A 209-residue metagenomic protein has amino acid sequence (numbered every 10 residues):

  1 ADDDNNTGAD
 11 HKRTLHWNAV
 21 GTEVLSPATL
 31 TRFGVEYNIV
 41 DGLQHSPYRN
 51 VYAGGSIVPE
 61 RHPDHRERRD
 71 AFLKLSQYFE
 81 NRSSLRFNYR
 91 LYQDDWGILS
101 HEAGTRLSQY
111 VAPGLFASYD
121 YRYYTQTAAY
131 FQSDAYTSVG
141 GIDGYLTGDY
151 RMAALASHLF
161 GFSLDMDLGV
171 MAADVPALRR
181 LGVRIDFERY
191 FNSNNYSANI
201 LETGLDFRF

Functional and structural regions predicted by a protein language model:
A1-A9, L15-W17, T105, Q109-Q132: Long amphipathic alpha-helical scaffold regions
A1-Y52, S56-D64: Solenoidal tandem-repeat scaffolds enriched in leucines and small polar residues
A19-E23, L73-Q77, Y89, T105-Q109 (+3 more regions): Residues on the lipid-exposed face of transmembrane beta-strands in outer-membrane beta-barrel proteins
V24-L30, E80, A112, G169: Residue-level recognition of beta-strand termini and adjacent short loop/turns
L30-T31, S84, F116, A173: Secondary-structure boundary/capping residues
E36-S76, Q93-E102, G114-N195, N199: Outer membrane beta-barrel transmembrane domains
G54-G55, L107-Y110, V139-I142, L205-F209: Short, surface-exposed linear patches
Y78-L85: Gram-negative outer-membrane beta-barrel transporters
